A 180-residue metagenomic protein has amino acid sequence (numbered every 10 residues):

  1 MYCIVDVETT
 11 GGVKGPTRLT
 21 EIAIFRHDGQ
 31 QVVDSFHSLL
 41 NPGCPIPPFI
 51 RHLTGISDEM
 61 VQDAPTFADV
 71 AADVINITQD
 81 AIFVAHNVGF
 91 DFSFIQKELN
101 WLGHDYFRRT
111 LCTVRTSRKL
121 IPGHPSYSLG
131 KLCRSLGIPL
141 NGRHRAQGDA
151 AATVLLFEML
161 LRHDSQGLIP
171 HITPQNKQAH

Functional and structural regions predicted by a protein language model:
M1-R108, P122-H144: Conserved non-catalytic scaffold segment of RNase H-like nuclease domains
T9-G11, R115, A152: Short, glycine/acidic-enriched loop or turn micro-motifs at the edges of active sites
V70, R118, A152-T153: Short Asp/Glu-rich motifs
D105-S117: Conserved beta-strand -> loop -> alpha-helix junction used to position metal-binding or nucleic-acid-contacting
L111, R143-A151, P170-P174: Short, surface-exposed recognition loops or helix-turn segments adjacent to catalytic cores
S135, V154-H180: Acidic two-metal-ion nuclease catalytic site recognized across multiple nuclease folds, prominently DnaQ/RNase D-T
L140-R162: A charged, well-structured terminal subsegment
